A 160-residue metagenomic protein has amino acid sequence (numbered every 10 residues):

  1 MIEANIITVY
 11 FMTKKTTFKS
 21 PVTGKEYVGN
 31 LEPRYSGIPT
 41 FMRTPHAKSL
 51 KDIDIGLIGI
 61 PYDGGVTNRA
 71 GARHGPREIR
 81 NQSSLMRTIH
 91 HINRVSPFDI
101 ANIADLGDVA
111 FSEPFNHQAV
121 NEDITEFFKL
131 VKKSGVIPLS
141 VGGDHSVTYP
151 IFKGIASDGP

Functional and structural regions predicted by a protein language model:
M1-F11: N-terminal amphipathic/basic-hydrophobic helices that include classical n-h-c signal peptides and signal-anchor
F11-P160: Metal-dependent C-N hydrolase catalytic cores
